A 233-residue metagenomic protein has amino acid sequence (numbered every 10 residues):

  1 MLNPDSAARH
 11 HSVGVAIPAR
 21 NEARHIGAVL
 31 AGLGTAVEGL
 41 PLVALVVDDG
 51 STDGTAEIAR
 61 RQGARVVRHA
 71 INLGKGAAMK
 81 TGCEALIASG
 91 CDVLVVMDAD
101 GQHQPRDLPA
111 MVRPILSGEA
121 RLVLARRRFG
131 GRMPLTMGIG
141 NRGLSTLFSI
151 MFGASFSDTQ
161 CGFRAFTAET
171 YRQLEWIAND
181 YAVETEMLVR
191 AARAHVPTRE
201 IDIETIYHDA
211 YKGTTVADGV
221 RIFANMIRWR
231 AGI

Functional and structural regions predicted by a protein language model:
L2, E22-A36: Short, well-formed alpha-helical segments that are part of the catalytic scaffolds of diverse glycosyltransferases
S12-G14, V43, E186: Cell-envelope/extracellular polymer assembly enzymes that use nucleotide-activated donors
G14-P18, R68: Short hydrophobic beta-strand elements that form part of the catalytic alpha/beta core underpinning NDP-sugar/donor
E22-H25, S51, Q104: Donor nucleotide-sugar binding loop of glycosyltransferases
D48-A56, G101: A conserved acidic beta->alpha catalytic loop
H69-A88, P105-Y181, Y207-A217, I222-A231: Acceptor/aglycone-binding surface of glycosyltransferases and processive sugar-polymer synthases
C91-D100: Short beta-strand-to-loop acidic/aromatic patch adjacent to the donor-nucleotide binding site
S155, I177-N179, L188-I206: Catalytic donor-sugar/metal-binding loop of nucleotide-sugar-dependent glycosyltransferases
